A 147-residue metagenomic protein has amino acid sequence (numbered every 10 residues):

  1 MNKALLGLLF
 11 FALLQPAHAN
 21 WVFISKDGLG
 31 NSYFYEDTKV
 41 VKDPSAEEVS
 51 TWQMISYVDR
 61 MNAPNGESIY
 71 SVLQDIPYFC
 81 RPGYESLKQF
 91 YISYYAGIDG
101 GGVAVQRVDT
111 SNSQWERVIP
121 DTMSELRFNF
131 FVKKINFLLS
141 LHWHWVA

Functional and structural regions predicted by a protein language model:
A4-L14: Sec-dependent N-terminal signal peptides
A17-L73, F79-A147: N-terminal secretory-pathway/extracellular module detecting exported/lumenal segments and adjacent signal-anchor/first
